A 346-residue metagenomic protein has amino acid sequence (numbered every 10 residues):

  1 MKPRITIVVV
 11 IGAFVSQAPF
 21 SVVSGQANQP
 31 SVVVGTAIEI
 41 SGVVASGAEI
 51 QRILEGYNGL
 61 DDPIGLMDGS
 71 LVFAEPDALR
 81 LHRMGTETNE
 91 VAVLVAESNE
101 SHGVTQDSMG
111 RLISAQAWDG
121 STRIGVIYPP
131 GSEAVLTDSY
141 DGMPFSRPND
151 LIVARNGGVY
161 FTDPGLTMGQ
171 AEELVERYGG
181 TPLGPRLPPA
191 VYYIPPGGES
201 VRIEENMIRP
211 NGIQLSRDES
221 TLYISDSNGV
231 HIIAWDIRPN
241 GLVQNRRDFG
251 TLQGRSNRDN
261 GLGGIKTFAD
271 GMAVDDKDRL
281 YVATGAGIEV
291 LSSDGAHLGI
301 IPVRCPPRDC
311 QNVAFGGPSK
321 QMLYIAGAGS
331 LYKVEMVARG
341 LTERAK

Functional and structural regions predicted by a protein language model:
Q26-E49, P188, T342-A345: Blade/loop signatures of beta-propeller domains
P30-E39, A48-L79: Beta-strand-rich domains and repeat architectures in extracellular enzymes and scaffolds, especially beta-propellers
Q51-L54, A92-A96, A134-D138, R202-E205 (+3 more regions): Beta-propeller fold detector
E55-S70, E97-Q116, D141-V159, P185-V191 (+4 more regions): Beta-rich, blade/repeat-based domains predominating in secreted/periplasmic proteins but also intracellular
R80-G125, V135-Y140: Blade-loop segments of beta-propeller domains
R80-H82, T122-G125, P189-Y192, H231-I233 (+2 more regions): A short loop-to-beta-strand structural motif that recurs across blades of beta-propeller domains
G120-P182, P188: Asp-box/WD-like beta-propeller blade repeats and closely related beta-sheet repeat scaffolds
W235-L242, M336-E343: Short loop/turn segments immediately following beta-strands, especially the blade-tip and inter-blade linker loops
